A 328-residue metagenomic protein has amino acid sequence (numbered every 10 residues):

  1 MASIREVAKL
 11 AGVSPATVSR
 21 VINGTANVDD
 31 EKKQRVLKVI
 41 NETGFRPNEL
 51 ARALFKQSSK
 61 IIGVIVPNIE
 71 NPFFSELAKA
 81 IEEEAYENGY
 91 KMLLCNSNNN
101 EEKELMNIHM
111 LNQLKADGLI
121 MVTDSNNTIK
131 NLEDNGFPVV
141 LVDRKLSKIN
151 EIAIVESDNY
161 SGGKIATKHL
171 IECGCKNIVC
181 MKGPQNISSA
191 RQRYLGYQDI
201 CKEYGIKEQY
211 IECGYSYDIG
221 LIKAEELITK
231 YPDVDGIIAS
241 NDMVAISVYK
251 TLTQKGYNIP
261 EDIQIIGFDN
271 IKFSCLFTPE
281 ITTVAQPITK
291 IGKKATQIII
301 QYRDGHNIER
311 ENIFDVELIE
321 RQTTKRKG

Functional and structural regions predicted by a protein language model:
M1-S59, K325-G328: N-terminal helix-turn-helix DNA-binding module of bacterial transcription factors
A2, Q57-K168, L227-T229: Alpha-helical recognition/docking segments in bacterial nutrient-uptake and carbohydrate-utilization systems
G12, T17, G44, S58 (+5 more regions): Conserved functional loop/turn residues at catalytic and ligand-binding sites
P15, K33, S59, A78 (+4 more regions): ATP/adenylate-binding site constellation spanning eukaryotic-like Ser/Thr protein kinases, ABC-transporter
N23, N68-N71, N99, G183-S188: Short histidine/acidic/glycine/proline-rich micro-motifs that form metal- and phosphate-coordinating active-site loops
E42, E83-N88, F137-L141, K145-G328: Bacterial carbohydrate/catabolite-sensing allosteric modules
E42-N48, E102, I120-T123, L221 (+1 more regions): Short gly/ser/thr-rich secondary-structure transition/capping motifs
